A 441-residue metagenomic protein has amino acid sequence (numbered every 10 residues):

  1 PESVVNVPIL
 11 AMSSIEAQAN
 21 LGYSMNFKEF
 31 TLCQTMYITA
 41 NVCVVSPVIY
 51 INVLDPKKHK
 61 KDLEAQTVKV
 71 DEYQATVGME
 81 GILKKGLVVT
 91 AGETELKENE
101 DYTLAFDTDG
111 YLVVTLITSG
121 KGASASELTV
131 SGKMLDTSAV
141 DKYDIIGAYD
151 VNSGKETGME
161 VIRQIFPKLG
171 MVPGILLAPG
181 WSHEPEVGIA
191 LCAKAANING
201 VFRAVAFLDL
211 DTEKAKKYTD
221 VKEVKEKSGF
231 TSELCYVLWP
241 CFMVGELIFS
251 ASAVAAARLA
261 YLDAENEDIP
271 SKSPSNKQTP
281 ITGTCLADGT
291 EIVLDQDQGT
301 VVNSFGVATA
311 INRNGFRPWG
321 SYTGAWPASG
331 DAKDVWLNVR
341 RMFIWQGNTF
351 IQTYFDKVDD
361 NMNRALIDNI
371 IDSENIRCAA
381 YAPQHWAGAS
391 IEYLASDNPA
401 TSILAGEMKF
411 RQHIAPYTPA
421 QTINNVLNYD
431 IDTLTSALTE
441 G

Functional and structural regions predicted by a protein language model:
P1, I9-M12, G22, T31-H59 (+3 more regions): A glycine- and small-residue-enriched flexible loop/hinge signal that marks low-structured segments
P1-I9, I15, T439-G441: N-terminal alpha-helical "arm" segments
N6, K84-V88, A125-E127: Exposed beta-strand and adjacent loop surfaces of beta-rich binding modules that mediate intermolecular recognition
C43-D107, M134-T137: Extended beta-strand solenoid/passenger and fiber regions
V48, K58-L63, S131-A139, Y143-V151 (+1 more regions): Compositionally biased, low-complexity/repeat regions
T103-A125: A surface-exposed beta-strand-loop module
G120-D136: Small/polar beta-strand repeat architecture
W336-S396: Acidic, low-complexity glycine/serine/threonine-rich segments
